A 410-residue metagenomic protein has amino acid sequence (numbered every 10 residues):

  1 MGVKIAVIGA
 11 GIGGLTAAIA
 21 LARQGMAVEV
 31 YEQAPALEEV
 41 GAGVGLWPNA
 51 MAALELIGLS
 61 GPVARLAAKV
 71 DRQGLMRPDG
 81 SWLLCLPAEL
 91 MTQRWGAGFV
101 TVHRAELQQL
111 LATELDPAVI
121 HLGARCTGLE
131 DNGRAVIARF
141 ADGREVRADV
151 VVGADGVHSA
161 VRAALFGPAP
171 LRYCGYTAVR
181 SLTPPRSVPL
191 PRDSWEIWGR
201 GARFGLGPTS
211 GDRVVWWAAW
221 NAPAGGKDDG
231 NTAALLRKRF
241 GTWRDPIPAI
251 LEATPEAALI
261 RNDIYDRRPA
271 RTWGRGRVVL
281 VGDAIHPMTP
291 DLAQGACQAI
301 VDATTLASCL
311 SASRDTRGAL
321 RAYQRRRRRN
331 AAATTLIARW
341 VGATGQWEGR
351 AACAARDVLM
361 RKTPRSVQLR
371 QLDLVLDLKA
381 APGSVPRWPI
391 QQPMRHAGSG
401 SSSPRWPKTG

Functional and structural regions predicted by a protein language model:
M1-I5, A22, W47-L182, P223-R237 (+3 more regions): Conserved N-terminal helical subregion
M1-V3, G80, A249, L292-A293 (+1 more regions): C-terminal helical "tail/cap" subdomain of flavin- and related membrane-associated enzymes
A6-P35, V152-G153, V179, E256-G349 (+1 more regions): Conserved mid-domain beta->alpha element of the FAD-binding
L37, R94-V100, A293-A296: Glycine-rich "substrate-gating" loop/helix at the edge of Rossmann-like oxidoreductase active sites
D131-N132, G207-G211: Short beta-strand micro-motifs enriched in acidic
V136, R203, R213-V214: Hydrophobic residues embedded in beta-strands of well-ordered beta-sheets
G175-G207: Flavin-dependent oxidoreductases
R186-S187, R200-A202, T209-G211, W220-L292 (+1 more regions): FAD/FMN-dependent oxidoreductases across multiple families
